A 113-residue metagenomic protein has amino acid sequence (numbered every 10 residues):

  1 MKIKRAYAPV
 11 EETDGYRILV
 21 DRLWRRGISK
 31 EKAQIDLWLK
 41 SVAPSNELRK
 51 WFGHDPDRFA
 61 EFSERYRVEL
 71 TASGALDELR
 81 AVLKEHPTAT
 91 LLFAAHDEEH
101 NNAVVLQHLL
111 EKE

Functional and structural regions predicted by a protein language model:
M1-E113: Residues lining hydrophobic/aromatic ligand-binding pockets adjacent to catalytic sites
